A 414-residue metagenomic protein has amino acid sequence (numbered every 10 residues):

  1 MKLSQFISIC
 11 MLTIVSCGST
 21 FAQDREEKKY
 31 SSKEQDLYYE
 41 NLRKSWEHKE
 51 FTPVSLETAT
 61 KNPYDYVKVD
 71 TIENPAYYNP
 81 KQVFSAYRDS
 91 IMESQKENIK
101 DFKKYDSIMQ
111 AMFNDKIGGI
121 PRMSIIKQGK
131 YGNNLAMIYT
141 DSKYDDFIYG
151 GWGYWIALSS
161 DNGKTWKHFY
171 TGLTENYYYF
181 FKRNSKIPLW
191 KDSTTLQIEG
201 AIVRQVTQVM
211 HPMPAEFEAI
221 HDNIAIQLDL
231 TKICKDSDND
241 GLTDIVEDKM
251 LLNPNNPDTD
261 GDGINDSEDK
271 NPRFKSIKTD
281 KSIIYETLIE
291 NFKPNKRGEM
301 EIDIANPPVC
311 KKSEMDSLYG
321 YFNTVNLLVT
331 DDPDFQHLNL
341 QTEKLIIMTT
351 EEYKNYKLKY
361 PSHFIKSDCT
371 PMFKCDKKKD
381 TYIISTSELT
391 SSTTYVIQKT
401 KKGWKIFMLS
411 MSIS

Functional and structural regions predicted by a protein language model:
M1-E27: Bacterial Sec-dependent N-terminal signal peptides
F84-W155, T279-F373: Surface-exposed acidic loop/strand-edge motifs in secreted or periplasmic proteins that form small linear binding
G119-K127, N176-I187: Repeated scaffold domains used in trafficking and secretory/extracellular systems, primarily beta-propellers
G132-G150, K186-T207, T381-T386: Short beta-strand elements that form the blades of beta-propeller/WD-repeat-like and other beta-sheet-rich scaffold
D145-A157, V203-F217, S392-Y395: Structural motif
S159-S160, K399: Conserved Ser/Thr-centered positions that define the repeating blades of beta-propeller domains
N223-I302: Extracellular calcium-associated, cysteine-rich motifs in secreted modular proteins
M372-K401, I413-S414: Exposed beta-sheet edge and beta->alpha loop/turn motif
